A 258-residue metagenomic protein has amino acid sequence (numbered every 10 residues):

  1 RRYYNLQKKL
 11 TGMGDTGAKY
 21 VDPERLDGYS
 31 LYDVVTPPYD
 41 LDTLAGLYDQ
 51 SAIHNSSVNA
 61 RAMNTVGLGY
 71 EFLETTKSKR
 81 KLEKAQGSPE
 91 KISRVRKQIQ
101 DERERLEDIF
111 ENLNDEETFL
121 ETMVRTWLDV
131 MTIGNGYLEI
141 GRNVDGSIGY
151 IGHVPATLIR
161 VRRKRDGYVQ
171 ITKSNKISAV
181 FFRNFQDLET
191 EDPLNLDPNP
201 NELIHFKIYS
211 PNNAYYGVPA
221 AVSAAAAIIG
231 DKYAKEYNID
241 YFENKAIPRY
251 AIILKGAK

Functional and structural regions predicted by a protein language model:
R1-K258: Structured, contiguous alpha/beta core segments that scaffold functional sites
